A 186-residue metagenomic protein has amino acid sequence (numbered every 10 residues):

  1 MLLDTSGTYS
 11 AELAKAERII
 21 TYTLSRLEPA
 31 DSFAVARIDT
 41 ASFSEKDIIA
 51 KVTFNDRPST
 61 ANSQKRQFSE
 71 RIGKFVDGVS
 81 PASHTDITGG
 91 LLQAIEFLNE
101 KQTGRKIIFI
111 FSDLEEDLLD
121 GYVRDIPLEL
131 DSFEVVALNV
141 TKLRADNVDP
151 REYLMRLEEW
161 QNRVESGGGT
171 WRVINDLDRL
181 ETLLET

Functional and structural regions predicted by a protein language model:
M1-D56, I107-I110, L177-E181: Von Willebrand factor
L2-S10, G73-H84, A145-R151, E185: Second-shell loop/turn segments in exported
D4, A94, R105-D117: DG-centered beta-turn motif at the end of beta-strands
A16-Y22, Q93, L118-V123: N-terminal post-signal-peptidase region of extra-cytosolic proteins
T21-P29, I95-T103, E116, E165-G169: Sec-exported extracytoplasmic/periplasmic mature domains
F54-R105, T141-R144: Von Willebrand factor
E115-E159: VWA/integrin I-like adhesion module and closely mimicked acidic/polar interface patches used
P150-T186: Von Willebrand factor A/integrin I-like adhesion domains
